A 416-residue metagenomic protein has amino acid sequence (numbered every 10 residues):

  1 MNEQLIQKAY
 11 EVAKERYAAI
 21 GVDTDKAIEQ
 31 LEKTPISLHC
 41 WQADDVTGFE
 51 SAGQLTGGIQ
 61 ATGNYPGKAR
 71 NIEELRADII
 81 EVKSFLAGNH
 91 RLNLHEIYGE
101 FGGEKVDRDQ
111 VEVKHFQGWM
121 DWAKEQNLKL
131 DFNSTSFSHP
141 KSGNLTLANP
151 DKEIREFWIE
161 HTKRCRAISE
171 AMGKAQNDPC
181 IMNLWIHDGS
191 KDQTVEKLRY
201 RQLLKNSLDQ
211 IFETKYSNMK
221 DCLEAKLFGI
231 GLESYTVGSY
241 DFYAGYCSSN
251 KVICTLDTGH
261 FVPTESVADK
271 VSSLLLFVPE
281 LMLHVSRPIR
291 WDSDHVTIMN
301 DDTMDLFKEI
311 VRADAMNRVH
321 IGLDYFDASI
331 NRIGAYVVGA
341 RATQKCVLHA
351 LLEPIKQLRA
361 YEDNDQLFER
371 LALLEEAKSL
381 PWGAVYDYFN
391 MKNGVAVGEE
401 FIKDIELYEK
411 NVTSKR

Functional and structural regions predicted by a protein language model:
M1-P150, F157, R166-I168, D178-C180 (+5 more regions): Alpha/beta catalytic barrel-like cores
V113, A148-K163, T194, L198-K205 (+1 more regions): Short, amphipathic alpha-helical segments
E125-Q126, E160-P179, K205-K220, Y246-I253 (+1 more regions): Secondary-structure boundary elements
S169-V195: Active-site groove signature of glycoside hydrolases
H187-G189, K226, Y325: Short linear capping/connector segments at secondary-structure termini
Q193-D302: Acidic/histidine-rich catalytic cores of soluble enzymes
